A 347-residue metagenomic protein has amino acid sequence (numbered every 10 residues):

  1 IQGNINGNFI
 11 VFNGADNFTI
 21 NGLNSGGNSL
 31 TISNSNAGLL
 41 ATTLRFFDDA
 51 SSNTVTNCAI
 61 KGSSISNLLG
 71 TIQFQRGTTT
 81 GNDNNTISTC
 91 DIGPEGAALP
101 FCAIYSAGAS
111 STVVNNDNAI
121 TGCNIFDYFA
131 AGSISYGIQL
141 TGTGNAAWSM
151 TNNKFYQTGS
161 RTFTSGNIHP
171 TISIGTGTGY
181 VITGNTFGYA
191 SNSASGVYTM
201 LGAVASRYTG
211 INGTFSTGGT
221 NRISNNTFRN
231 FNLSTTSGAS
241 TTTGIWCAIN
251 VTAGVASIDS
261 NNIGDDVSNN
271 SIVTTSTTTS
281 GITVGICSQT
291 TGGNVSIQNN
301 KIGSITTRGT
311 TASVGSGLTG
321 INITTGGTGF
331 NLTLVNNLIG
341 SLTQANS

Functional and structural regions predicted by a protein language model:
I1-N21, N34-S51, I65-T80, S106-A109: Extracellular beta-strand-rich solenoid/capping regions of secreted or surface-exposed proteins that bind or remodel
Q2, N6-G7, A15, G27 (+15 more regions): Surface-exposed or flexible loop/turn and strand-edge residues in extracellular/cell-surface modules
I5-G7, S35-T42, S63-T71, I92-A103 (+7 more regions): Short glycine/acidic-rich loop motifs that flank beta-strands on beta-rich extracellular proteins
I5-N13, N36-G38, F47, T79 (+6 more regions): Sequence/structural signature of small/polar-enriched beta-strand/turn repeats that build beta-strand-rich repeat
V11-F12, I20-G22, I32-N34, F46 (+11 more regions): Extracellular beta-strand solenoids
D16-S29, S51-G62, G81-E95, V113-F129 (+7 more regions): Right-handed parallel beta-helix
L30, T42-L44, C58, G70-Q73 (+7 more regions): Short Gly/Ser/Thr-biased coil->beta-strand turn/linker motifs that build repetitive extracellular beta-solenoid/fiber
I168, S173, A205-S216, T241-T252 (+7 more regions): Beta-propeller fold recognition
